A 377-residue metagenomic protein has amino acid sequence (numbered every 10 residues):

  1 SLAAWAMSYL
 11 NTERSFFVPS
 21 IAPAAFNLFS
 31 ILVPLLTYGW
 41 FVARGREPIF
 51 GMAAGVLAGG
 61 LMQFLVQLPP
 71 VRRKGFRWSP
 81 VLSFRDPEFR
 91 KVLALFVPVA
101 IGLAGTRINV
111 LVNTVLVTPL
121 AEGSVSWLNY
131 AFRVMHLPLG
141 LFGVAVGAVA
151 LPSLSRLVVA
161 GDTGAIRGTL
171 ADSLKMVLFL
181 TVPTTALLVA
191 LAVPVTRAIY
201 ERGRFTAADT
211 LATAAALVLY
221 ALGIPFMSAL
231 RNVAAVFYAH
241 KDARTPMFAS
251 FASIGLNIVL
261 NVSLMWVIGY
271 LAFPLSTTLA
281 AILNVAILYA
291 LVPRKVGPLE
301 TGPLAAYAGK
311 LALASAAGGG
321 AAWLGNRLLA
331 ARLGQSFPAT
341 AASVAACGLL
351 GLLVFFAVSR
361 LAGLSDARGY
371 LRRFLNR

Functional and structural regions predicted by a protein language model:
S1-R377: Membrane-embedded alpha-helical bundles of multi-pass transporters/translocases, especially carrier/permease families
